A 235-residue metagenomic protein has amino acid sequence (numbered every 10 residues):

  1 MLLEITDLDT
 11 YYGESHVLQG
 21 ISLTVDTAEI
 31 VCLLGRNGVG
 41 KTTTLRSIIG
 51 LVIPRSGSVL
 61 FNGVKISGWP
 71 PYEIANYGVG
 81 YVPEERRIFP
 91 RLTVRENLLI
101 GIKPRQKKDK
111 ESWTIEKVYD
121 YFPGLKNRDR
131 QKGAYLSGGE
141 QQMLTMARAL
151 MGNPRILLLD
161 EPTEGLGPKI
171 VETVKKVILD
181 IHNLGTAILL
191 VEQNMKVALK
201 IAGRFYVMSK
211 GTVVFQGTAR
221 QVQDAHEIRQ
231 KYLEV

Functional and structural regions predicted by a protein language model:
G13, W69, V94-W113, Y121-K126 (+1 more regions): ABC-type ATPase nucleotide-binding domains, specifically the catalytic core motifs of the NBD
L34-R36: The feature captures the beta-strand-to-loop junction immediately N-terminal to the Walker
I49: Helix-to-loop junction immediately C-terminal to a conserved catalytic motif
G57-I66, Y77, E111-I115, D120: Conserved ABC transporter NBD signature motif
K132-L136: Conserved ABC ATPase signature
A149-L150: ABC ATPase C-loop
L157-E161: Catalytic Walker B motif of ABC-type/P-loop ATPase nucleotide-binding domains
